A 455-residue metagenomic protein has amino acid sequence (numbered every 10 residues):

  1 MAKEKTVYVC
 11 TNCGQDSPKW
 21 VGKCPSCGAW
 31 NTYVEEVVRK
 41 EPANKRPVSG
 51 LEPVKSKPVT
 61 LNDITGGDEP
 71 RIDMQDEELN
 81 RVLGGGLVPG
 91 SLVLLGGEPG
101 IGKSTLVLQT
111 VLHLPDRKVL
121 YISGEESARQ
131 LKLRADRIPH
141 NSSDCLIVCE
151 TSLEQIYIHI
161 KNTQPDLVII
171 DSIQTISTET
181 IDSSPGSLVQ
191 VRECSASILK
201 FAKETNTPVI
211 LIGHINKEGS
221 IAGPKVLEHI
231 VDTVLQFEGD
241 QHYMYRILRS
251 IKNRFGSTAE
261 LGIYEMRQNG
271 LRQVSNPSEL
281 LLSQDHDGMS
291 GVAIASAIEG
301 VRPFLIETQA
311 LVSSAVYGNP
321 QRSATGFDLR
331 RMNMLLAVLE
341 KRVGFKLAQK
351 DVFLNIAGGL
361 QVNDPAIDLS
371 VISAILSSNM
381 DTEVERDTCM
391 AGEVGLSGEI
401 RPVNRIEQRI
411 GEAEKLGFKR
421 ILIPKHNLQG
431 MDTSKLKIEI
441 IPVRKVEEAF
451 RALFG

Functional and structural regions predicted by a protein language model:
A2-N12, D16-R81, V88-L94, I101-V111 (+6 more regions): Peripheral, non-AAA+ core regions of ATP-driven protein-machinery
E98, G124: P-loop (Walker A) phosphate-binding loop of NTP-binding proteins
V119-S123: Conserved RecA-like ASCE P-loop NTPase motor core of nucleic-acid helicases/translocases
A128: Divalent metal-dependent catalytic cores for phosphoryl transfer on phosphate-bearing substrates
